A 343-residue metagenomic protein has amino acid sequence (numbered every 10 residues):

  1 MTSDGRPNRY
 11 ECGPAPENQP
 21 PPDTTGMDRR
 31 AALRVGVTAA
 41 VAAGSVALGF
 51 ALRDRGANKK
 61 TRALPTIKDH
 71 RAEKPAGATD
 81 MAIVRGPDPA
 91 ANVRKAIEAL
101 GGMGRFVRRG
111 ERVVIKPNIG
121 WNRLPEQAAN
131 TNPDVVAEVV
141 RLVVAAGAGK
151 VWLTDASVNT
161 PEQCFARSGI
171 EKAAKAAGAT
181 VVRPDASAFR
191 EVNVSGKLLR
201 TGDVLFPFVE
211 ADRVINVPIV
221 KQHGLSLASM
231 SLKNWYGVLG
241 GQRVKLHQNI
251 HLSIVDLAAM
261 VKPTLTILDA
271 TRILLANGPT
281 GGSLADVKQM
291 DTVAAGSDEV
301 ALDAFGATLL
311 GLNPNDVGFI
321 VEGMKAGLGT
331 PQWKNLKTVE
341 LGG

Functional and structural regions predicted by a protein language model:
T2-G343: N-terminal and secondary-structure boundary signal
